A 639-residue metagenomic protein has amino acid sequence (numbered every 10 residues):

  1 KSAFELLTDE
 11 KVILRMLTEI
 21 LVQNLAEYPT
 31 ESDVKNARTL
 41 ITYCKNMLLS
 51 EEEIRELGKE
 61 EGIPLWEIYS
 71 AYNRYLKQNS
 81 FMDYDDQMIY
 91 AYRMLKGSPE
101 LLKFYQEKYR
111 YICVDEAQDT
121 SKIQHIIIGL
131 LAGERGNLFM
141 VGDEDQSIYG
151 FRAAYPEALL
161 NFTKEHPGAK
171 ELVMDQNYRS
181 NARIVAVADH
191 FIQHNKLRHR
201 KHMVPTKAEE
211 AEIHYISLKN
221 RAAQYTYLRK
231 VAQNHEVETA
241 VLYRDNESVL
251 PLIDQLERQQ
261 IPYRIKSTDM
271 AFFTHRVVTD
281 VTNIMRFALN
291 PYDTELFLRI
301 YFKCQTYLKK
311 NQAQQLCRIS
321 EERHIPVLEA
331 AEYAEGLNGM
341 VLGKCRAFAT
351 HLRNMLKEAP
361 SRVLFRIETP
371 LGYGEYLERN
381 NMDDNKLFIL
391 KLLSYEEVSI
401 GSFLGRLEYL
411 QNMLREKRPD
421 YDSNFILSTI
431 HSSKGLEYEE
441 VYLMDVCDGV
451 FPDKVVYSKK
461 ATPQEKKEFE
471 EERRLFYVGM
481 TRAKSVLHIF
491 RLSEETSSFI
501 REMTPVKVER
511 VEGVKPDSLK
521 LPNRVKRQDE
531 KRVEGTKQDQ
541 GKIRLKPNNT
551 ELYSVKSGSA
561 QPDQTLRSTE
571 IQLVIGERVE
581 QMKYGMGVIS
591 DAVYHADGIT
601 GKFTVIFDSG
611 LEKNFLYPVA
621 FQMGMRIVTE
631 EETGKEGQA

Functional and structural regions predicted by a protein language model:
K1, K103, A186-D189, A592: P-loop NTPase Walker
K1-T39: Conserved P-loop NTPase-based nucleic-acid remodeling module centered on helicase motor cores
G58-L160, Q176-S180: Conserved helicase NTPase motor core
P167-K170, D175-Y263, L289-N290: Helicase P-loop NTPase motor core
E209-E210, Q233-P360, G374: ATPase/helicase motor core of nucleic-acid motors
Y333-E437, D453, K484-H488, E495-T496 (+2 more regions): Accessory C-terminal helicase-associated subdomains
C447-L611, Y617-A639: C-terminal accessory regions
